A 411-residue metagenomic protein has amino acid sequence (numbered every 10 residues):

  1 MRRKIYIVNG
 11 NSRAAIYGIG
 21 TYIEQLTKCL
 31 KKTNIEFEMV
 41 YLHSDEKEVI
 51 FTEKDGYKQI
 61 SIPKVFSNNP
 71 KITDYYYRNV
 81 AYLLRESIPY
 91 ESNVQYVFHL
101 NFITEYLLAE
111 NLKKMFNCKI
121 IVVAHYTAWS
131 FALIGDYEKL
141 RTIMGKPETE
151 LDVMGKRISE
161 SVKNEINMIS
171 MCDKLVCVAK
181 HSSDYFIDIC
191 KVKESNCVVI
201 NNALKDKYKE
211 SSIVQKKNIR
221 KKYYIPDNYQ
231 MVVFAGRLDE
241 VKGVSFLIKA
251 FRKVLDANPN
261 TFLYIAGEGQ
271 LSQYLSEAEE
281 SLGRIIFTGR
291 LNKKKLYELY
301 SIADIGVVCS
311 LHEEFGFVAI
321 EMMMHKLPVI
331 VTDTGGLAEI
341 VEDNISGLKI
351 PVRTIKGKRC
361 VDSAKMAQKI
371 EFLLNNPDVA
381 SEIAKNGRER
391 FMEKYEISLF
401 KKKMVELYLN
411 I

Functional and structural regions predicted by a protein language model:
L100-E105, A124: Short His-centered aromatic/hydrophobic patch
A128, M144-L175: Membrane-proximal helix-turn-helix segments that form the acceptor-binding/catalytic region of lipid-linked
H181, A203: Carbohydrate-associated surface elements
P226-K242, I248-F251: Conserved donor-binding/catalytic core segment of Leloir-type glycosyltransferases
Y274-K294: Nucleotide-activated donor-binding/catalytic signature segment of Leloir-type glycosyltransferases, i.e., the conserved
R290, E298-A303: Short alpha-helical donor nucleotide-sugar binding micro-motif in glycosyltransferases
L311: Aromatic "clamp/platform" in nucleotide-sugar-dependent glycosyltransferases that forms part of the donor/acceptor
P328-V331, A338-V341: Short hydrophobic beta-strand element within catalytic cores of glycosyltransferases and related nucleotide-activated
